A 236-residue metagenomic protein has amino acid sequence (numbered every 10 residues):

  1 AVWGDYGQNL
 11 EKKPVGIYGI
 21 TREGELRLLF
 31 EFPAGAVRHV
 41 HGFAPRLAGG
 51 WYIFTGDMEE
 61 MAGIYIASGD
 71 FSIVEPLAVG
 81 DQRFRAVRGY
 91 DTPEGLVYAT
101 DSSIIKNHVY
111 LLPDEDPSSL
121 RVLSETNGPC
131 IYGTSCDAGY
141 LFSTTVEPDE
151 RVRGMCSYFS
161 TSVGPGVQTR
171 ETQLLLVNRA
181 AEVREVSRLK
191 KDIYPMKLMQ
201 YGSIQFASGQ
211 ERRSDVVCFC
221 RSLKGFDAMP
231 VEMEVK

Functional and structural regions predicted by a protein language model:
A1-G24, L29: Recognizes the extracellular SEMA beta-propeller fold with strongest preference for semaphorin/plexin SEMA domains
A1-W3, G49-I53, E94-V97, G139-F142 (+1 more regions): Entry beta-strands of beta-propeller and related beta-repeat scaffolds
L10-Y18, E59-I66, I104-L112, D149-L175 (+1 more regions): Structural motif
T21-E25, S68-F71, P113-D116, R179-A181: Short loop/turn segments that connect beta-strands within beta-propeller blades
R27-P33, I73-V79, S119-L123, S187: A short beta-strand motif characteristic of beta-propeller blades
P33-V79: Loop-centered beta-sheet repeat module
A36-G42, D81-P93, S124-G139, I193-G209: Repeated scaffold domains used in trafficking and secretory/extracellular systems, primarily beta-propellers
Y201-K236: Blade-level signature of beta-propeller repeat domains, shared across WD40, Kelch, NHL, RCC1 and BNR/Asp-box propellers
